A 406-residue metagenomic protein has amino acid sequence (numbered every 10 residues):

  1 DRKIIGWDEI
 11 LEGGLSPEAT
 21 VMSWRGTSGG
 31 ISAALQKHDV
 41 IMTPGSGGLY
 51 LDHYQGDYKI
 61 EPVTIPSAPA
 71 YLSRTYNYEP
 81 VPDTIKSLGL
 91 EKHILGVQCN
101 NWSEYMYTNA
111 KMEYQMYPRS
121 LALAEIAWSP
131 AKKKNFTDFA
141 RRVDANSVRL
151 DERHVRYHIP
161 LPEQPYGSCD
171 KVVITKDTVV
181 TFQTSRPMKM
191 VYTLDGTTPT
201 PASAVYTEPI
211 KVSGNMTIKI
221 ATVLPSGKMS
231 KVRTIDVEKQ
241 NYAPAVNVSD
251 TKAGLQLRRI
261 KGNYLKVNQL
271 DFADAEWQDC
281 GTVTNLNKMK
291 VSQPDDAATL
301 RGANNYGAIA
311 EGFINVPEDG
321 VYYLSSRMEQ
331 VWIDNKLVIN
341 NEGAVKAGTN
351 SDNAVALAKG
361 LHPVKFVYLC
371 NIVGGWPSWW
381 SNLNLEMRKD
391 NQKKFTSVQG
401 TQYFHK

Functional and structural regions predicted by a protein language model:
D1-S32, Q36-K37: Active-site neighborhood of glycoside hydrolase catalytic domains
E9-L11, W24-G26, G45-G47, N100-E104: Active-site beta-loop-alpha junctions enriched in small/polar residues
L15-S16, L51-K59, N109-E113: Histidine/acidic-residue-rich catalytic or RNA/ligand-binding cores of hydrolases and nuclease-related proteins
I60-K176: Substrate-binding clefts and catalytic carboxylate motifs of secreted carbohydrate-active enzymes
K134, A140-N268, D274-G312, V321 (+7 more regions): Short, compositionally stereotyped local motifs that mark structural "simplifiers"
K365-G375: Short beta-strand-plus-loop segments that form exposed binding edges in beta-rich domains
V373-L385: Edge beta-strands of jelly-roll/beta-sandwich modules across compartments, strongly enriched in secreted/luminal
